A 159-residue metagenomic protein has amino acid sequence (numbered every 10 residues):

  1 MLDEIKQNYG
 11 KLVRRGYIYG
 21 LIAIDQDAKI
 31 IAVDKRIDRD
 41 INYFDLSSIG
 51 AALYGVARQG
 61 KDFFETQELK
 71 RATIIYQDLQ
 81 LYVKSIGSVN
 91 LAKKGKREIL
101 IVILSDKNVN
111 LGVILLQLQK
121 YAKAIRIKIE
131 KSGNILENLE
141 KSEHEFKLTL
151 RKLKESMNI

Functional and structural regions predicted by a protein language model:
M1-I18, I31, K35-I159: Acidic, low-complexity cytosolic segments
A23-V33: Short, glycine-anchored, charge-dense loop/turn motifs used at functional sites
